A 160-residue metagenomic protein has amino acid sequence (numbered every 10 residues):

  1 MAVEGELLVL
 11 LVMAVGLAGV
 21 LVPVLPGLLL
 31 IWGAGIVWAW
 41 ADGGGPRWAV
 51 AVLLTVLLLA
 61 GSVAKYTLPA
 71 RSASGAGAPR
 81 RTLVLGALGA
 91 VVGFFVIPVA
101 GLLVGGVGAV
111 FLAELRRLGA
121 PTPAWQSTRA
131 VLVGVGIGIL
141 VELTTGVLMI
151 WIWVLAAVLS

Functional and structural regions predicted by a protein language model:
M1-L7, A39-A51, L155-S160: Helix-coil boundary and interhelical linker segments in multi-pass alpha-helical membrane proteins
M1-V3, L17-P26, L68-R80, R117-W125: Short, amphipathic, aromatic/basic-enriched membrane-interface segments that mark the entry/exit of transmembrane
E6-L10, W32, A51-V56, L83-A87 (+1 more regions): Hydrophobic alpha-helical transmembrane segments
A14-L30, G89-V99: Transmembrane alpha-helix interface/packing and boundary motifs in multi-pass membrane proteins, characterized by
G16, W38, L57-Y66, F94 (+3 more regions): Alpha-helical transmembrane segments of multi-pass membrane proteins
L30-P46, L88-G93, G108-R117: Interfacial segments of multi-pass membrane proteins
A49, L53-G93: Helix-adjacent hinge/juxtasegments
F95-P98, R117-S160: C-terminal binding/interaction regions
